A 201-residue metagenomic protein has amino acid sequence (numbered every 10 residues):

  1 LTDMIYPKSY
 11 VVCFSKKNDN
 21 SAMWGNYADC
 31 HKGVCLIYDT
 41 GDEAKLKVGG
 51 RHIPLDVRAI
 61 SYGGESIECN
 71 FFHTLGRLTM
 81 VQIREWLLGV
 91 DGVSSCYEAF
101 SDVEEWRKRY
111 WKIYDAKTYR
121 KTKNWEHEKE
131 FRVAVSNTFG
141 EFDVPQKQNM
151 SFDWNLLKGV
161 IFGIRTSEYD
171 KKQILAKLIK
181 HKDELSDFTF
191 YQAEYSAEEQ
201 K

Functional and structural regions predicted by a protein language model:
L1-K201: Catalytic-core loop-and-flanking beta/alpha module that positions acidic residues for ribose/phosphate chemistry
